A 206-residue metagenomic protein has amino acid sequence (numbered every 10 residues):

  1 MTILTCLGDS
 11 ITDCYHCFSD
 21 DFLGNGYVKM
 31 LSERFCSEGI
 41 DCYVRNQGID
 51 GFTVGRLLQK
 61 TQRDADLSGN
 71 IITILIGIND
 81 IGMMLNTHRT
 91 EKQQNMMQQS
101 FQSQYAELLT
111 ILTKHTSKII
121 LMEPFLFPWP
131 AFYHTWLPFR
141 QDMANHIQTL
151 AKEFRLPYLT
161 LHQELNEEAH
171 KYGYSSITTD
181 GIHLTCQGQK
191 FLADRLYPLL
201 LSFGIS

Functional and structural regions predicted by a protein language model:
M1-G48, K60-S68: Serine-esterase "nucleophile elbow" of acetyl-processing enzymes
D9, Y15, I49-F52, I78 (+2 more regions): Gly/Ser/Thr-rich helix-start
Y15-L23, G48-G51, N86-M96, G181: Acidic/histidine-rich helix-loop elements that form or flank divalent-metal/phosphate-binding sites at the catalytic
G26, F52, D142: Short alpha-helical
E33, S37-I40, R56-S206: Alpha-helical cap/lid subdomain in secreted, periplasmic, or secretory-pathway luminal O-acyl-processing enzymes
